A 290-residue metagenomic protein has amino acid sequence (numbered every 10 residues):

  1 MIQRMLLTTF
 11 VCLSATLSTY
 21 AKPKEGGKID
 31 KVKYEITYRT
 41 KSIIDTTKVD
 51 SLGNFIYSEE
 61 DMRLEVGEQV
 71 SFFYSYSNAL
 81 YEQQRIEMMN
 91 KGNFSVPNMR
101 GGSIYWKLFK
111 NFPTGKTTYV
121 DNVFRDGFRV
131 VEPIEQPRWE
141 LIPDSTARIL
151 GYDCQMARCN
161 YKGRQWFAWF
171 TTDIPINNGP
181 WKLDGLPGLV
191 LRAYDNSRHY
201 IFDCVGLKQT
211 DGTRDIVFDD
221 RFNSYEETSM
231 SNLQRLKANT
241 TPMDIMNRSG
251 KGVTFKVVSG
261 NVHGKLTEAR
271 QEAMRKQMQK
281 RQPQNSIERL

Functional and structural regions predicted by a protein language model:
M1-I29: Bacterial Sec-dependent N-terminal signal peptides
R4, T47, G151-D153, I176 (+1 more regions): A near-ubiquitous, low-amplitude feature marking generic local secondary-structure context
K22-E140, D144-T146, D153, R198-L290: Extracellular or lumenal secretory-pathway regions
R129-F170, P175-G179: Extended beta-strand-rich segments in extracellular/periplasmic secretory proteins, especially within noncatalytic
R158-D219: Gly/Pro-enriched, hydrophobic low-complexity segments that function as extracytoplasmic propeptides/linkers
